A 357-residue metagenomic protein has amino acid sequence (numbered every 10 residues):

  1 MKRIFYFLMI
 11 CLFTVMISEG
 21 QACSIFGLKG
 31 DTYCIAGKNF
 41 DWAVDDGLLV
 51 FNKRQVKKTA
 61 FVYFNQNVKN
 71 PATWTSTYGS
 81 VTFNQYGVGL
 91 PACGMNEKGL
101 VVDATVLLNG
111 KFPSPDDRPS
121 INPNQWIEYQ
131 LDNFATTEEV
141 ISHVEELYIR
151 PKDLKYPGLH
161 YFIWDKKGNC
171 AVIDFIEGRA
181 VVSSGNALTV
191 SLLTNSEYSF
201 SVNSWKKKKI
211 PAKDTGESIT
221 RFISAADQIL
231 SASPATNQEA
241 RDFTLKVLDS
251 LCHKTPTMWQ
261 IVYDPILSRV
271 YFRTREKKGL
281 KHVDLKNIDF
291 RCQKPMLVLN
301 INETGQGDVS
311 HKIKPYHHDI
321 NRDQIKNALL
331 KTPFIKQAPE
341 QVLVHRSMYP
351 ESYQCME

Functional and structural regions predicted by a protein language model:
M1-I4: Positively charged n-region of N-terminal signal peptides that target proteins for export
F7-M16: Bacterial N-terminal signal peptides
M16-A22: Sec/Tat signal peptide C-region and signal peptidase I cleavage site
A22-I25, G89-A92, S114, Y148-K152 (+1 more regions): Catalytic micro-motifs at enzyme active sites that drive phosphoryl/nucleotidyl and oxygen chemistry
S24-V88, T105-D132, W164-E357: C-terminal, well-structured catalytic/ligand-binding subdomain of enzymes
E97, A104-T105, A135, Y161-F162: Noncatalytic scaffold domains of N-terminal-nucleophile
G99, V140, I261: A residue-level signal for conserved active-site and pocket-lining positions in enzyme catalytic cores
G110, S120-G158: Intrinsically disordered, low-complexity linker/loop segments enriched in Gly/Pro and charged/polar residues
